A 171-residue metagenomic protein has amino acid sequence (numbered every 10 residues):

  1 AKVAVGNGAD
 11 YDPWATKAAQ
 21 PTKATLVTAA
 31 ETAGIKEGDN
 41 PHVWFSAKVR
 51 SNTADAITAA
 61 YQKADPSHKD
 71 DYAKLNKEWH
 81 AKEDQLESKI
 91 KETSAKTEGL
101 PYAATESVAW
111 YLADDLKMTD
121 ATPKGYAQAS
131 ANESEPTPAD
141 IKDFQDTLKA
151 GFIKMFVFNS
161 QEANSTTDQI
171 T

Functional and structural regions predicted by a protein language model:
A1-T171: Extracytoplasmic metal-acquisition and chelation regions
